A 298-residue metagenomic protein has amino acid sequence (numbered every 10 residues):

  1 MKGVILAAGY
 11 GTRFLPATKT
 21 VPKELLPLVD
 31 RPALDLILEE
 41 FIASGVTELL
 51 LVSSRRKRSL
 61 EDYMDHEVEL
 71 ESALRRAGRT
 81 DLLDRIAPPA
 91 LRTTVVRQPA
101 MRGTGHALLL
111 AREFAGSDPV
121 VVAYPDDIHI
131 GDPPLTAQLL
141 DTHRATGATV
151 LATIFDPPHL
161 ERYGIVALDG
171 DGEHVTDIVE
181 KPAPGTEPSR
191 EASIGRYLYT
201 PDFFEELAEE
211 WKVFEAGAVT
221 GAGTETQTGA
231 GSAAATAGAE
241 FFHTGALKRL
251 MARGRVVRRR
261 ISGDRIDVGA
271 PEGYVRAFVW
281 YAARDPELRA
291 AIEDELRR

Functional and structural regions predicted by a protein language model:
M1-G3, A290-L296: Positively charged, low-complexity intrinsically disordered leader regions
M1-R75, P134-L135: N-terminal glycine-rich phosphate-binding loop and ensuing alpha1 helix
K2, T47-L49, R92, P119 (+3 more regions): Residues at the starts of beta-strands that form the adenosine-phosphate
A33-L36, H106-L110, G221, A246: Well-ordered alpha-helical segments embedded in enzymatic catalytic cores
L70-A73, T80-G170, P201, L207-A208 (+1 more regions): Conserved beta-loop-beta/alpha segment of the NTase-like Rossmann-fold superfamily that binds/positions NTPs
V121, L140-R144, G172-E293: Catalytic-core segments of class I nucleotidyltransferases/pyrophosphorylases that form NMP-activated intermediates
